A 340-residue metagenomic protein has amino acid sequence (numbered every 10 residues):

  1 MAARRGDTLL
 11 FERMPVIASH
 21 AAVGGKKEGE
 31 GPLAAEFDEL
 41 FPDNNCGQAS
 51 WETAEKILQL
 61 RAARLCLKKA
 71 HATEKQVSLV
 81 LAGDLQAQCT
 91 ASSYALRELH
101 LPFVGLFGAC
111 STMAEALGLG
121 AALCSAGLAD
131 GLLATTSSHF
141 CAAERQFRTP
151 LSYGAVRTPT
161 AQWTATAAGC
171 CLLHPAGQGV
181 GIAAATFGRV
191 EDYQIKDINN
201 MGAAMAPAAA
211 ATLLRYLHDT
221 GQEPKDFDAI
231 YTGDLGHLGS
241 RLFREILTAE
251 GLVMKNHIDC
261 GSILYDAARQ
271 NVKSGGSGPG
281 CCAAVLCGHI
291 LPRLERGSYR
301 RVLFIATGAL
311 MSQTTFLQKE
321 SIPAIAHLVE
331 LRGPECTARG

Functional and structural regions predicted by a protein language model:
M1-E52, P150-R215, D219-Q222, L252 (+3 more regions): Condensing-enzyme catalytic core mediating Claisen C-C bond formation in acyl metabolism
I17, W51-C110, D226-R241: Conserved beta-ketoacyl condensing-enzyme motif
A22-V23, A82-Q88, S138-H139, Q178 (+1 more regions): Short glycine-enriched loops at secondary-structure junctions
E55-H71, L117-L119, A204-D219, V285-I290: Short, well-ordered amphipathic alpha-helical segments that serve as non-catalytic structural scaffolds within diverse
D84-H100, A134, F140-Y153, G239-S240 (+1 more regions): Active-site-adjacent elements of ketosynthase-type condensing enzymes
S93-L96, L235-E250, T314-S321: Short glycine/threonine-rich loop-to-helix capping motif typified by GTGT followed within a few residues by an Asp-Pro
L106-A134, C171-L173, S277-S298: Active-site-proximal alpha-helical scaffold in enzymes
A208, L214-I246: Long, repeat-rich segments with strong aromatic
